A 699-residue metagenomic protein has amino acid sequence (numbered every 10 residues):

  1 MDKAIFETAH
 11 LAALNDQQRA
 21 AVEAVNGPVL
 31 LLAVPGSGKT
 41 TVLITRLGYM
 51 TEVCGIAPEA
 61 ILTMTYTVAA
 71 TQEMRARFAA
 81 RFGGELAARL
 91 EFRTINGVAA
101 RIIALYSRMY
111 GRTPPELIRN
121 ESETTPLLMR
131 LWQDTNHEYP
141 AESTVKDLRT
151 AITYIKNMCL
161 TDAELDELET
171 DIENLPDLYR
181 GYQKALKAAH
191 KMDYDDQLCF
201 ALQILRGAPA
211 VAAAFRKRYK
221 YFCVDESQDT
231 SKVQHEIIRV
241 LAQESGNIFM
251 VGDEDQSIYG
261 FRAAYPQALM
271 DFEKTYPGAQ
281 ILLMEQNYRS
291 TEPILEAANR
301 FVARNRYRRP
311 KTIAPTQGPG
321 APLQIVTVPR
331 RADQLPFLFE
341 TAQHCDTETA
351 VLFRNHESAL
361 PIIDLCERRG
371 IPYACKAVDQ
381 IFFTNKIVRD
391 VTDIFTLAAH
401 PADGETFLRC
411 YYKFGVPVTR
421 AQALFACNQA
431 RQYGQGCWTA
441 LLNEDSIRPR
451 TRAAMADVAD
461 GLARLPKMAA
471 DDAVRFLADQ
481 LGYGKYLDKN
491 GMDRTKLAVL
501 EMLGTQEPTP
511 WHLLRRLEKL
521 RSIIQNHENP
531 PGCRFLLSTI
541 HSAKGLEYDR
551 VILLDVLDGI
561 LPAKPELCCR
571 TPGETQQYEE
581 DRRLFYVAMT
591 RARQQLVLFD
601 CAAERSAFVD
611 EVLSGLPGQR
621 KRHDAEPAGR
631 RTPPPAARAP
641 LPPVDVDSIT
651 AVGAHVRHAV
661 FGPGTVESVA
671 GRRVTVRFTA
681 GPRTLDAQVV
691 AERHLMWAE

Functional and structural regions predicted by a protein language model:
D2-A9, V34-S37, G48-L205, A212 (+5 more regions): A basic/glycine-biased coupling hinge at the interface between accessory DNA-binding modules
L11-V25, V233: N-terminal pre-P-loop "Q-motif" helix
G27, I56-A60, A88, E244-N247 (+6 more regions): Short glycine-/polar-rich loops that comprise or flank the Walker A/P-loop and associated switch/sensor motifs
L30, P35-L43, L47, P277-Q280 (+3 more regions): Helicase P-loop NTPase motor core
S37, Q228-Y307, K311-P315, S446 (+3 more regions): Conserved helicase motor core of SF1/SF2 NTP-dependent helicases
L168, I394-P617: Conserved helicase C-terminal RecA-like lobe
L352-C410: Long, highly charged, low-complexity intrinsically disordered interaction regions that mediate electrostatic DNA/RNA
W511-L517, V556-A680, L685-V689, H694-A698: C-terminal accessory regions
